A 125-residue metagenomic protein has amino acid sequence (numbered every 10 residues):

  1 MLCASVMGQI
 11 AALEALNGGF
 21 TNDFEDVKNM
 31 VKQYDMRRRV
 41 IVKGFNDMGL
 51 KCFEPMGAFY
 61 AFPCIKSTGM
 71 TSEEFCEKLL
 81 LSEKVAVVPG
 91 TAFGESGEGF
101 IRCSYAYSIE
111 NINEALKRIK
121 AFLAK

Functional and structural regions predicted by a protein language model:
M1-K125: PLP-dependent class I/II
